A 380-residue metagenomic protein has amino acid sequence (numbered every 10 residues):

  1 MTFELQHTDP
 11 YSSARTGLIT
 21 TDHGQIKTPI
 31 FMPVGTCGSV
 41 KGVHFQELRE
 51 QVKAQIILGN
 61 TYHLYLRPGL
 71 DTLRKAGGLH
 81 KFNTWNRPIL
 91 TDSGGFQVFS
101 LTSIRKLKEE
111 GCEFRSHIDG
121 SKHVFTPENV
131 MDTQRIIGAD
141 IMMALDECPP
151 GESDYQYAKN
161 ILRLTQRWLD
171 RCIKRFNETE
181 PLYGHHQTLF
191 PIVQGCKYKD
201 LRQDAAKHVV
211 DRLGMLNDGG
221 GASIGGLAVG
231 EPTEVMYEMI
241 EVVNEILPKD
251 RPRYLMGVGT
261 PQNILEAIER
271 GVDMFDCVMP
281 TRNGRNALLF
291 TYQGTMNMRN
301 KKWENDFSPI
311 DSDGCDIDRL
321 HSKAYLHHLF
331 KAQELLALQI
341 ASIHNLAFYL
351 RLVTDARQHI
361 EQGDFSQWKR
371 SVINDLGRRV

Functional and structural regions predicted by a protein language model:
M1-L182, K301-W303: Non-catalytic, usually N-terminal nucleic-acid engagement modules in DNA/RNA processing proteins
M1-T20, I26-P33, K41-G42, D146-E152 (+1 more regions): C-terminal extensions of enzymes
G24, I57, D92, Q134 (+5 more regions): Conserved, mostly hydrophobic/aromatic
N129, T133, N160, L164-R171 (+5 more regions): A non-catalytic, amphipathic alpha-helix used as a structural packing/dimerization or gating element in enzyme scaffolds
G138, L169, I173-F176, E180 (+4 more regions): Structural signal for hydrophobic packing residues in well-ordered secondary-structure cores of soluble enzyme domains
G151-Y155, K159, G221-A228, L335-L338: Glycine- and acidic
Y155-Q166, K174, D200-G214, A337 (+1 more regions): Short, electropositive alpha-helical surface patch
T179, G184-I310: Glycine-rich phosphate/ribose-binding loops and adjacent secondary-structure elements that form binding surfaces
